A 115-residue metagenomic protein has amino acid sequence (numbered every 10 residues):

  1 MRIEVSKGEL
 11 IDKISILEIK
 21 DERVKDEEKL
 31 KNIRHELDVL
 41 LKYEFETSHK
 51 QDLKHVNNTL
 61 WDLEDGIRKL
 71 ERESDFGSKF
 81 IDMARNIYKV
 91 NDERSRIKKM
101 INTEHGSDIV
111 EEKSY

Functional and structural regions predicted by a protein language model:
M1-Y115: Extended, charge-rich alpha-helical interface modules
